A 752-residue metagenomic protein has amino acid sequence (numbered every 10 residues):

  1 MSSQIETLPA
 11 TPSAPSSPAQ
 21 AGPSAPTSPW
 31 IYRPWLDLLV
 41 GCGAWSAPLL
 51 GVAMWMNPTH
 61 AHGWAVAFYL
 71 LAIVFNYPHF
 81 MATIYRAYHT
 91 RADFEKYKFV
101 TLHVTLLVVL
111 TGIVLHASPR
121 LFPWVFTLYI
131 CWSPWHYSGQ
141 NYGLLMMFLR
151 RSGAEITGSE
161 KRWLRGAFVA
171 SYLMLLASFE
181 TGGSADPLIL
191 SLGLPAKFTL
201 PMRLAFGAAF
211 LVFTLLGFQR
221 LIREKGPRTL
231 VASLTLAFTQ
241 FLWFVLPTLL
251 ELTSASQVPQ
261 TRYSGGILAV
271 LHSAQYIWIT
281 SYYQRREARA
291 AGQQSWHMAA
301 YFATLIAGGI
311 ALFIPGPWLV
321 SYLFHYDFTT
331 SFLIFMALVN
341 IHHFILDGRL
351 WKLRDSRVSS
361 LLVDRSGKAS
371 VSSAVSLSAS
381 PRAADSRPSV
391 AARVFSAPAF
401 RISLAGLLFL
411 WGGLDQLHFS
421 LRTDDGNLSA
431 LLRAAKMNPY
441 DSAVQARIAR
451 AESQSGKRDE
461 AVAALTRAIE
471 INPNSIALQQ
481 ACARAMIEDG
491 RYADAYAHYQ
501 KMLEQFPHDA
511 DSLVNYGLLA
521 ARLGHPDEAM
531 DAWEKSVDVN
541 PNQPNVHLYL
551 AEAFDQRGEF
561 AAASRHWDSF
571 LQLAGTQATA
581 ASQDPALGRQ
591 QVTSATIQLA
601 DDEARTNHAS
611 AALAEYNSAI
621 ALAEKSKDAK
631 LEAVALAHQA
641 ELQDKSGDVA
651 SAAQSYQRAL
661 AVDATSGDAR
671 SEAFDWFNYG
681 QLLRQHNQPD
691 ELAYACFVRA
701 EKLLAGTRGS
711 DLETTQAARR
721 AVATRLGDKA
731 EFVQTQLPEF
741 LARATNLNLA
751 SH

Functional and structural regions predicted by a protein language model:
L408-R433: Hydrophobic alpha-helical transmembrane segments in integral membrane proteins
K436-Y440, P473, P507, P541 (+5 more regions): Short coil turns that delineate tetratricopeptide repeat
S442-A443, R458, I476-A477, Y492 (+9 more regions): Helix-start (N-cap) detector for alpha-helical repeat units in TPR-like alpha-solenoids, especially tetratricopeptide
Q454, E488-D489, R522-L523, Q556 (+8 more regions): Register position in tetratricopeptide repeats
